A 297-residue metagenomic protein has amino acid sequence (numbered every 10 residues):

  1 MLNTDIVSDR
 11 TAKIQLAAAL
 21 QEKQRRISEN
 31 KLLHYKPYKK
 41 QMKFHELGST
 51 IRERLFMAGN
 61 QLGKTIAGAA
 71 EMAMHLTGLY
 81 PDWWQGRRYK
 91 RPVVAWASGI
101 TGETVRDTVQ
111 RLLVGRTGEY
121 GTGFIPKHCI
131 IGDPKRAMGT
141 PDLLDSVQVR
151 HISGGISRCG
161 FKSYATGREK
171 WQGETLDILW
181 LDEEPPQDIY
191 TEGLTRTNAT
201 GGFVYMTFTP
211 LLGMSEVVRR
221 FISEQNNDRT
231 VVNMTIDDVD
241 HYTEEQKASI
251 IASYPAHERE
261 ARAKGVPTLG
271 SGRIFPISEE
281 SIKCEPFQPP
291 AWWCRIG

Functional and structural regions predicted by a protein language model:
M1-G297: Phosphate/NTP-binding elements of NTP-utilizing enzymes
